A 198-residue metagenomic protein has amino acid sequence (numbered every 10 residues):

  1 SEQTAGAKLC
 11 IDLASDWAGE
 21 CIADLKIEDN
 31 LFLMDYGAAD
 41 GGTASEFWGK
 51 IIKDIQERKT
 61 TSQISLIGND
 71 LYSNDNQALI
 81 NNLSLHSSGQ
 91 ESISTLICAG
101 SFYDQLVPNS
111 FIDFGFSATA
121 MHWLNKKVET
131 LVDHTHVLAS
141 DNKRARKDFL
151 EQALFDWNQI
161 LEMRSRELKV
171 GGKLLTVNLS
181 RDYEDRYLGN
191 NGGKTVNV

Functional and structural regions predicted by a protein language model:
S1-T95, A99-S110, W123-D141, L179-E184: N-terminal charged/capping segments associated with class I S-adenosyl-L-methionine
L31, D113, G172: Residue-level detector of short, conserved catalytic/binding motifs and their immediate flanks
L31, R166-E167: Secondary-structure boundary/capping motif
F102-G115, E162-R166: Short amphipathic alpha-helices and their capping/turn segments at secondary-structure boundaries
S117-Q159, M163, N178, D182-V198: Mobile active-site "lid"/loop adjacent to the S-adenosyl-L-methionine
L168-L174: Short glycine-dipeptide loop
